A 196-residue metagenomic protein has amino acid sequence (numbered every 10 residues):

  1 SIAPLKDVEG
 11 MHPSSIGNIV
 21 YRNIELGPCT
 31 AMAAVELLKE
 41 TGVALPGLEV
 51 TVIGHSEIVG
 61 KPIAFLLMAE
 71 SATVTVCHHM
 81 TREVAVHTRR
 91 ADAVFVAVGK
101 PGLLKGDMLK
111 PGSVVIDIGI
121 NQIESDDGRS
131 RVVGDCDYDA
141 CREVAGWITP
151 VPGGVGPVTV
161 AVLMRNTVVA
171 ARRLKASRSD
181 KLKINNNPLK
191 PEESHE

Functional and structural regions predicted by a protein language model:
S1, A33-E40, P62, L66 (+2 more regions): Alpha-helical scaffold segments in soluble metabolic enzymes
S1-T30: Glycine/small-residue-rich loop that forms an oxyanion/phosphate-binding "nest" at active or ligand-binding sites
A3-E9, A44, E83, D117 (+1 more regions): Poly-acidic low-complexity segments
P13, V20, E36, V50 (+7 more regions): Short, flexible micro-motifs
N23-I24, G42, I123-R131, A176-S179: Short, glycine- and charge-enriched coil/turn segments that flank and shape catalytic ligand pockets
I24-K110, V114: Glycine-rich phosphate/diphosphate-binding loop of Rossmann-like nucleotide-binding domains
V76-V169, R173: Rossmann-like adenosine-cofactor binding region
P157-N186, K190-E196: C-terminal helix-to-coil terminal segments
